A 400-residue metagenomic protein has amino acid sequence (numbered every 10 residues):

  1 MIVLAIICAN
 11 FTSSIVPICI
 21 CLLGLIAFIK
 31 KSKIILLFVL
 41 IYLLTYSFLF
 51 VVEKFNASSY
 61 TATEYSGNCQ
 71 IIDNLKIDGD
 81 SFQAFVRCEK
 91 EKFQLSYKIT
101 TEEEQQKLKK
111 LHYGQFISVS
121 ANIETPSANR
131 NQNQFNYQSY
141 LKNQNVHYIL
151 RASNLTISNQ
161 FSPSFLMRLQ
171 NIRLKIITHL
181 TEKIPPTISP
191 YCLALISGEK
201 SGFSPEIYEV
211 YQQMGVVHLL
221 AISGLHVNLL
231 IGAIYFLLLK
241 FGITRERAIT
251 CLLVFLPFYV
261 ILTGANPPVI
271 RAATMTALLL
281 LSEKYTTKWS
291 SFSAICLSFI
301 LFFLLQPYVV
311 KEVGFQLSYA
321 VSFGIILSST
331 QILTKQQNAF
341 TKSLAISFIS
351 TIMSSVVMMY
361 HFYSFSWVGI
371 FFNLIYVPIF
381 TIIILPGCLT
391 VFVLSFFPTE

Functional and structural regions predicted by a protein language model:
M1-Y60: N-terminal leader/targeting segments
C8-P17, A27-I34, T61, E89-K98 (+14 more regions): N-terminal secretory/membrane-targeting helices
S13-L23, L317-S318, N373-T381: Alpha-helical transmembrane segments of polytopic membrane proteins
S32-F38, E206-F372, G387: Hydrophobic alpha-helical transmembrane segments in multi-pass membrane proteins
I41, A62-G67, D80-Q94, L279-L281 (+4 more regions): Juxtamembrane/interfacial segments around transmembrane helices
Y46-H218: Membrane-interface helix/helix-cap signal primarily in integral membrane proteins
S162-N171, L193-S201, I261-V269, T287-I295 (+2 more regions): Hydrophobic alpha-helical transmembrane segments
F165-I184, Y191, E199, I207 (+11 more regions): Hydrophobic alpha-helical segments of integral membrane proteins, encompassing both true transmembrane helices
